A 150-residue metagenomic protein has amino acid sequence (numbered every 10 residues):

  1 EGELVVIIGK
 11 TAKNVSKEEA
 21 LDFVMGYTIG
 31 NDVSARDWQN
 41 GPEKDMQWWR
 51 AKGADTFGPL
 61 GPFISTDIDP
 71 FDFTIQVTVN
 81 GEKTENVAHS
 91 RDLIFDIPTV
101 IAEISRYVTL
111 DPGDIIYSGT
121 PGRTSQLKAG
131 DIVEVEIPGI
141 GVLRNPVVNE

Functional and structural regions predicted by a protein language model:
E1-G2, F23, G58, F71: Short, basic and Ser/Thr-rich N-terminal targeting/leader segments
E3-I7, T28, Q76: Residues embedded in well-ordered beta-strands
V5-T11, V100-I101: Short, conserved beta-strand element in jelly-roll/cupin
A12-V15, I68-P70: Short helix-loop capping/hinge motifs at secondary-structure junctions, enriched in acidic/polar residues
K13-Y27: N-terminal accessory regions of nucleic-acid-interacting proteins
M25-I29, I132-V135: A short, gly/pro- and small-residue-rich
R36-E150: Catalytic-pocket segment enriched in acidic/His residues
